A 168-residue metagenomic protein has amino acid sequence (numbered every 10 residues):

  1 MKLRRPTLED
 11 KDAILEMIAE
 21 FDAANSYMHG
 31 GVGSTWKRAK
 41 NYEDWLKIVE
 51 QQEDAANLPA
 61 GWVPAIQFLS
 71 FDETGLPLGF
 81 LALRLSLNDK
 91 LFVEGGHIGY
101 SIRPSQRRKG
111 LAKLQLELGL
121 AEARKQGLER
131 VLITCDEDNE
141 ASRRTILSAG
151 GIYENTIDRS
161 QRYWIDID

Functional and structural regions predicted by a protein language model:
M1-H97, E122, D158-D168: GNAT-family acyltransferases
K2, G99, L132-T134: Short aromatic/hydrophobic contact patches that present stacked aromatics for nucleic-acid/ligand binding
G99-I102, R108-K125, R143-S148: Conserved acetyl-CoA-binding loop-helix of GNAT-fold acetyltransferases
L120, D138, Y153: Ligand-binding pocket scaffold of soluble enzyme catalytic domains
A123-T134: Conserved GNAT acetyl-CoA-binding A-motif
I133-A141: Conserved beta-strand-loop-alpha-helix junction that forms the acyl-donor binding cleft
T134, L147-I165: Conserved catalytic-core motifs of GNAT/GCN5-like acyltransferases
